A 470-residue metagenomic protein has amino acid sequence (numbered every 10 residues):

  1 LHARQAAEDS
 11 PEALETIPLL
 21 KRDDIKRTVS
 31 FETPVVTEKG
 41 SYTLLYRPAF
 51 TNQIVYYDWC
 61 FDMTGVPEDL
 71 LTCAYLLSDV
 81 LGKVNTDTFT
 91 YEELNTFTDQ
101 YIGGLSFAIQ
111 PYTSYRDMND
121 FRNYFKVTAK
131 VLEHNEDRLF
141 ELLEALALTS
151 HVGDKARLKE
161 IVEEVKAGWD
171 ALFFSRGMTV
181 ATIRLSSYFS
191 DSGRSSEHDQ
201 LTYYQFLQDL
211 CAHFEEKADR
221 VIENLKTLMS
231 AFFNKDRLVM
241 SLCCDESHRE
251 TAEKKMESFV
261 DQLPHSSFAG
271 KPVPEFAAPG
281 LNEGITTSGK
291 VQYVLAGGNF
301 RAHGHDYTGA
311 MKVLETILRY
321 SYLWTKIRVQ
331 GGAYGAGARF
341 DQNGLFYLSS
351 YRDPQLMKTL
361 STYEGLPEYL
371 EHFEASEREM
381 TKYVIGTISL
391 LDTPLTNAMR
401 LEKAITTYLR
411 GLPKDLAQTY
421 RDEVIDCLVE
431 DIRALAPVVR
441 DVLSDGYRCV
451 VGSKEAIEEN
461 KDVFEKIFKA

Functional and structural regions predicted by a protein language model:
L1-G82, S230, R237, S241 (+2 more regions): His/Glu-based metal-binding/catalytic segments typifying zinc-dependent metallopeptidases
L20-K21, T90, V221, V260 (+3 more regions): A diffuse structural propensity rather than consistent per-protein peaks
N52-E216, K235-C244, Y293-V313, L323-V429 (+1 more regions): M16 family metallopeptidases and their MPP-like homologs
D69-L70, R249-Q262, T362-E364, E458-A470: Surface-exposed flexible segments
E144, K226-S230, R433, P437: Generic structural signal for well-ordered alpha-helical scaffold segments
G177, E215-E216, S267-G280, V424 (+3 more regions): Short, flexible coil/linker elements and helix-boundary hinge sites characteristic of intrinsically disordered
K217-M229: Structured alpha-helical segments in the cores of large, soluble enzyme domains
D426-A470: In a subset of proteins, long, contiguous C-terminal domains/tails are tracked
